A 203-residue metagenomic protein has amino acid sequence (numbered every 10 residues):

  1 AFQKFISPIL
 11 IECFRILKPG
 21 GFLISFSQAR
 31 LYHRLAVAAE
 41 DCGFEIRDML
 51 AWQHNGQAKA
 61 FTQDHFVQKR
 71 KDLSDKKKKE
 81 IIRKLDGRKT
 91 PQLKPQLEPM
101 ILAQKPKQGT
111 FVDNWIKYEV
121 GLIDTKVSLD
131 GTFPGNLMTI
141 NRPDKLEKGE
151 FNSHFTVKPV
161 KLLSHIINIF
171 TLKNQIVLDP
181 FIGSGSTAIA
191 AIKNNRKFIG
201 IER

Functional and structural regions predicted by a protein language model:
A1-R203: Core catalytic lobe of class I
